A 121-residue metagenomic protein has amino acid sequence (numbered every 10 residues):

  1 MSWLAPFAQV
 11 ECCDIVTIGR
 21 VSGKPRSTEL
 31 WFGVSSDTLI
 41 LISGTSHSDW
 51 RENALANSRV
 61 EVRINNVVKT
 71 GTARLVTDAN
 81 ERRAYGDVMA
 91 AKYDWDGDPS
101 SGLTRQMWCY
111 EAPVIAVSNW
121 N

Functional and structural regions predicted by a protein language model:
M1-C12: Short, basic/aromatic recognition patches
M1-S2, G33, I64, V68: Generic signal for short, ordered secondary-structure residues within or immediately flanking folded domains
M1-S2, S27-T28, S101-L103: A generic local structural motif
A8, P25, W108-Y110: Short coil/turn motifs at beta-sheet boundaries
Q9, I40, G71-L75: Residues at structural and domain junctions
V10-T45, R51, V60: Short beta-strand segments
T45-N121: Short, structured beta-strand-loop surface elements
